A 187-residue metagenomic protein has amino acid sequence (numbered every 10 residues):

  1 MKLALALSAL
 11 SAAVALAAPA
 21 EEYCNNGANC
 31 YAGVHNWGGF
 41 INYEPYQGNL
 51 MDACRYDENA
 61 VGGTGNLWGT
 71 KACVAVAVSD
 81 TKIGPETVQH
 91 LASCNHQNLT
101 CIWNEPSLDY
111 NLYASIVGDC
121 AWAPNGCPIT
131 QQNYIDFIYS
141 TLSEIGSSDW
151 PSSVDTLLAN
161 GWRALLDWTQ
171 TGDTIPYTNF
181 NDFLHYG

Functional and structural regions predicted by a protein language model:
M1-Y23: Fungal secretory targeting signals
A18-G187: Mature extracellular/luminal domains of secreted and GPI-anchored eukaryotic proteins, especially small
